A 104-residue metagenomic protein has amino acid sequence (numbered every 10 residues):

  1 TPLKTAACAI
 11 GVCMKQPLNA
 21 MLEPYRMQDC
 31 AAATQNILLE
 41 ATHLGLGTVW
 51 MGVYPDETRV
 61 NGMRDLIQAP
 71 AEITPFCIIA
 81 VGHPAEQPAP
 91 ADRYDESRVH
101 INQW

Functional and structural regions predicted by a protein language model:
T1-W104: Acidic, surface-exposed loops and disordered segments
